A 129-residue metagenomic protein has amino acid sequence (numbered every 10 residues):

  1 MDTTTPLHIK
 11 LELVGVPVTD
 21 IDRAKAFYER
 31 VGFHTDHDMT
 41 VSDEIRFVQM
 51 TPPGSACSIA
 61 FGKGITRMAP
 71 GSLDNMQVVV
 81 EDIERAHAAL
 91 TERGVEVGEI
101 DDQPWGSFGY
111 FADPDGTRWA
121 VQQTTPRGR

Functional and structural regions predicted by a protein language model:
M1-L7, L13, D38-M39, R46-Q49 (+1 more regions): Vicinal oxygen chelate
H8-I9, G15-C57, E92: Core segments of cupin and vicinal oxygen chelate
L11-L13, L73-M76: Eukaryotic phosphotyrosine signaling hubs
P53-C57, R67-M68, I83-R85: Short, charged/polar surface micro-motifs in flexible loops or helix N-caps
G54-I59, G116-W119: Short, charged/polar, Gly/Pro-enriched secondary-structure boundary elements
K63, M68-P70, V79-V80: Helix-adjacent hinge/juxtasegments
M76-H87: Mid-chain, well-packed structural core segment of small domains
